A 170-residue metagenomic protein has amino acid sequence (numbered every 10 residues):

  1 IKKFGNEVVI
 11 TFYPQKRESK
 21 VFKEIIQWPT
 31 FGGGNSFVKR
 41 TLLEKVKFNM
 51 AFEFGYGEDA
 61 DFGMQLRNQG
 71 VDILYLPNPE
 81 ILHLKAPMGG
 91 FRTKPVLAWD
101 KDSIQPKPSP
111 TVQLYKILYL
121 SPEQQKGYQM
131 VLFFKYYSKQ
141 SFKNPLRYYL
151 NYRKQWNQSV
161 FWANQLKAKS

Functional and structural regions predicted by a protein language model:
I1-K23: Conserved donor NDP-sugar-binding/catalytic core segment of glycosyltransferases
V21-V38, L97-S103: A recurrent flexible, glycine/aromatic-enriched loop bordering the glycosyltransferase active site that acts as
T41-L43, E80: Short, well-ordered alpha-helical scaffold segment located in the soluble/lumenal catalytic or ligand-binding core
G55-F62: Acidic donor-binding loop at a coil-to-helix junction in glycosyltransferase catalytic cores that engages
L66-R67: Hydrophobic residues within well-ordered alpha-helices
L76-W99: Active-site donor/metal-binding and catalytic loop motifs of nucleotide-sugar-dependent glycosylation enzymes
F91-G127, K169: Catalytic core of nucleotide-sugar-dependent glycosyltransferases
S121-S170: Non-catalytic, C-terminal membrane-associated alpha-helical segments of glycosyltransferases
